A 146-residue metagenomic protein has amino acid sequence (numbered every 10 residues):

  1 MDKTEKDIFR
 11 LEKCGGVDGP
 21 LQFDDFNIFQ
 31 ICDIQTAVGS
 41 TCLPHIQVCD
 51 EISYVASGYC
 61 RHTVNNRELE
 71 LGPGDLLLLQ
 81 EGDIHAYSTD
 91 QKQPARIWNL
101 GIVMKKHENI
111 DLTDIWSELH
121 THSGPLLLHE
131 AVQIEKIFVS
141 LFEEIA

Functional and structural regions predicted by a protein language model:
D2-D33, Q80-I145: A hydrophobic/aromatic-rich effector-binding and dimerization subdomain of bacterial HTH-type transcriptional regulators
Q30-Q47: Conserved short histidine dyad/triad with adjacent acidic residue
H45-H62, L78: Short, conserved beta-strand element in jelly-roll/cupin
V48, R67, D83: A generic "binding-loop/recognition-motif" signal
C49, P73, P94-R96: A structure-centric signal for secondary-structure junctions around beta-strands
N65-R67, T89-D90: Surface loops and adjacent helix of pleckstrin homology
N66-Q80: Short acidic-glycine-tyrosine-enriched beta hairpin
